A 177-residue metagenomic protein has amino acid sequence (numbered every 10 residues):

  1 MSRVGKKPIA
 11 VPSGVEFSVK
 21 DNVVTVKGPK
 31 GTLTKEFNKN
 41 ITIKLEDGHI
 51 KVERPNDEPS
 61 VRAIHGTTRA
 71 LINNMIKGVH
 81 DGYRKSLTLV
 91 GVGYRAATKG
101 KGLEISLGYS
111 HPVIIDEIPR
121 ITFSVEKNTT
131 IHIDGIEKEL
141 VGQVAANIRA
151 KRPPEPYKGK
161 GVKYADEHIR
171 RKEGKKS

Functional and structural regions predicted by a protein language model:
S2-A146, A150-S177: N-terminal intrinsically disordered, cationic/polar leader segments that include organellar targeting peptides
